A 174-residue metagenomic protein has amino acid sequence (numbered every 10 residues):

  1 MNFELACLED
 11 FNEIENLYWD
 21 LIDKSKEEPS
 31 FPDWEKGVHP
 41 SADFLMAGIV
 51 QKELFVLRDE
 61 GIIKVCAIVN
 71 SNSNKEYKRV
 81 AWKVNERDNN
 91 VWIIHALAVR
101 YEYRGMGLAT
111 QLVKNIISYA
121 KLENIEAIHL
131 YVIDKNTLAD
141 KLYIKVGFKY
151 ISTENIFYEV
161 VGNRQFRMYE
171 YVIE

Functional and structural regions predicted by a protein language model:
N2-N16: A short beta-loop-alpha structural element at the N-terminal edge of CoA-dependent acyl/N-acetyltransferase catalytic
A6, L97-V99, V132: Hydrophobic adenine-recognition pocket in adenosine-nucleotide-binding enzymes
D23-F44: Conserved GNAT-fold acetyl-CoA-binding loop/helix
K52-A67: Conserved beta-hairpin
A67-A96, R104, E159-V160: Conserved acyl-donor/pantetheine-binding loop and adjacent beta-alpha core of acyl/acetyltransferases and related
V99, G105-S118, K141-K145: Conserved acetyl-CoA-binding loop-helix of GNAT-fold acetyltransferases
V113, A120-Y131: Conserved GNAT acetyl-CoA-binding A-motif
I133-T137, K145-V146, I156-E174: C-terminal "cap" of GNAT-fold acetyltransferases
